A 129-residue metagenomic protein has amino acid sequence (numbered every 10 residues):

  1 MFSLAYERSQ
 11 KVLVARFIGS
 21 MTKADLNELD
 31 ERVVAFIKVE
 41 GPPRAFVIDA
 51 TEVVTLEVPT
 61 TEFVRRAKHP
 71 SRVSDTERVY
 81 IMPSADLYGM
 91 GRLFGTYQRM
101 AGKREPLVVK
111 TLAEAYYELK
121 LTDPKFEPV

Functional and structural regions predicted by a protein language model:
M1-V129: Amphipathic, Lys/Arg-enriched alpha-helical "gate/interface" segment within cytosolic domains that mediates
